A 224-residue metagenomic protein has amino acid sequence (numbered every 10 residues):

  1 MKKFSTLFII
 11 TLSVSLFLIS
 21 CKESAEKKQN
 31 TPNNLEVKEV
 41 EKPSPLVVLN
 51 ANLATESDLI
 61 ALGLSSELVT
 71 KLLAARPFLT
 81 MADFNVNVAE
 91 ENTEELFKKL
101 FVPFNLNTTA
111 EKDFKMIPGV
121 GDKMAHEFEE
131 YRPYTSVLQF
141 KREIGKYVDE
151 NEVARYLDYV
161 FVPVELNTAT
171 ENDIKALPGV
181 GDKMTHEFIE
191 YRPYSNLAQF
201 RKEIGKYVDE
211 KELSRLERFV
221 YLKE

Functional and structural regions predicted by a protein language model:
M1-F8: Bacterial N-terminal signal peptides that target proteins for export
F17-S20: C-terminal motif of bacterial Sec signal peptides marking the signal peptidase cleavage site
K22-S24: Bacterial signal peptide processing site
Q29-N52: Post-signal peptide N-terminal segment of mature Sec-exported envelope proteins
L49-A54, F104-K115, V164-I174: Disulfide-bonded cysteine-rich modules in secreted/extracellular proteins, activating on the conserved Cys frameworks
N50-V69: Conserved functional hotspots that engage anionic ligands or polymers and/or phospholipid headgroups
S65-S66, G121, G181: Small-residue hinge/turn detector
K71-T108, M124-N167, M184-K223: Accessory alpha-helical DNA-binding modules that contact the DNA backbone or grooves
